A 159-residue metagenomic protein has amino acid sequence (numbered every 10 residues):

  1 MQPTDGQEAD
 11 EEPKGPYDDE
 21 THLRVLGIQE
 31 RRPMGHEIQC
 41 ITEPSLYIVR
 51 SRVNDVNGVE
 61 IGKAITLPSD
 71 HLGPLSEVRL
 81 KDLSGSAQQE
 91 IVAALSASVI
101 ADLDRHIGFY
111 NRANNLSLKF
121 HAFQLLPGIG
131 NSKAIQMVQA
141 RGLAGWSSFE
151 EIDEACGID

Functional and structural regions predicted by a protein language model:
M1-L103: Structure-specific DNA junction-binding interface
H106-F120, S132-D159: Accessory alpha-helical DNA-binding modules that contact the DNA backbone or grooves
A122-Q124: Conserved interaction-surface patches within small, structured recognition/assembly domains
